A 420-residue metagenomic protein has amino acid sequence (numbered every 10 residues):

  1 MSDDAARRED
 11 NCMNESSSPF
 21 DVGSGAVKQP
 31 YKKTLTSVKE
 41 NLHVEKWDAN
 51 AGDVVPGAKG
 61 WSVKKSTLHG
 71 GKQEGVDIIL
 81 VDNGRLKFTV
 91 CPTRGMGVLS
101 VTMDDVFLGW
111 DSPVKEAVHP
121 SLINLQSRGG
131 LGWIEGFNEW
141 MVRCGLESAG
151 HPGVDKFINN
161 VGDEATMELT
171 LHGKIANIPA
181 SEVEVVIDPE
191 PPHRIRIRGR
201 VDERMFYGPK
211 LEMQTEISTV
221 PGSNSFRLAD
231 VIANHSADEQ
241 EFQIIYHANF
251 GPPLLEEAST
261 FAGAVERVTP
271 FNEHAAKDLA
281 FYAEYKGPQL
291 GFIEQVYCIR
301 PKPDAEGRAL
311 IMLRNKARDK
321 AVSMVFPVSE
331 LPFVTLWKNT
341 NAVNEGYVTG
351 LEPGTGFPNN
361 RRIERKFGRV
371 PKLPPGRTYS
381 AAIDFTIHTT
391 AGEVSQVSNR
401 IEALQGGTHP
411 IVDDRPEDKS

Functional and structural regions predicted by a protein language model:
M1, D230: Conserved S/T- and glycine-rich ATP-binding loop of Class I adenylate-forming
D3-C12: Short, Lys/Arg-enriched N-terminal segments with co-localized hydrophobic residues within the first ~10-30 amino acids
C12-R227, F250-G287, K302-S420: Surface-exposed acidic/polar loop and edge beta-strand patches at domain peripheries
T102, D238-I245: Short, hydrophobic/aromatic beta-strand segments
I232-S236, N315: Asparagine-centered strand-capping/turn motif at beta-strand->loop junctions
S236-A237, T389: Short, acidic/polar linear motifs in exposed loop/turn regions
F292-C298: Solvent-exposed, flexible loop/coil segments flanking beta-strands in beta-rich domains
